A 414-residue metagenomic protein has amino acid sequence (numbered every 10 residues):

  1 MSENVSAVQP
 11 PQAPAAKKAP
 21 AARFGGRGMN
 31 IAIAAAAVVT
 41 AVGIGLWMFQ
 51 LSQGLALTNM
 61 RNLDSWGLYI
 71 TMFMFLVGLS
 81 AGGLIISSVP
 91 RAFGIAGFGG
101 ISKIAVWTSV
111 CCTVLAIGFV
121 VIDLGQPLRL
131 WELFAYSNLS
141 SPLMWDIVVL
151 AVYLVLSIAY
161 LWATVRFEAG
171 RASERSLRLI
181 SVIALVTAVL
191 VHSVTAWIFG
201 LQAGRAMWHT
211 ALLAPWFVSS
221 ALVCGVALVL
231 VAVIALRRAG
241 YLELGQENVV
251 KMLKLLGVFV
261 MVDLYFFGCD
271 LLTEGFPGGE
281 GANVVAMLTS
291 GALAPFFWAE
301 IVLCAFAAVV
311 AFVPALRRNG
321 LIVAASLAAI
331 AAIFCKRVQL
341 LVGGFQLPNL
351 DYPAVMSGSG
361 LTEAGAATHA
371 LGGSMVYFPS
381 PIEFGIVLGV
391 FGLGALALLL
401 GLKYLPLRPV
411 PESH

Functional and structural regions predicted by a protein language model:
S2-G82, I86, A395-G401, E412: N-terminal signal-anchor module of multipass membrane proteins
E3, V8-P11, L321-H414: TerminUS-proximal long segments
A19-T40, I95-G97, A135, L139 (+5 more regions): Long, contiguous internal "core" modules enriched in hydrophobic/ aromatic residues
L46-I70, I122-M144, G170-A172, A196-F217 (+3 more regions): Membrane-interface interhelical loops and short amphipathic "cap" helices that link adjacent transmembrane segments
M48-T58, P90-F98, S102, L124-P127 (+2 more regions): Juxtamembrane/interface segments at transmembrane-helix termini
D64-L128, W145, V149: Membrane helical hairpin/interfacial module
M74-G78, W145-I158, A221, A294-A305 (+1 more regions): Hydrophobic alpha-helical transmembrane segments
